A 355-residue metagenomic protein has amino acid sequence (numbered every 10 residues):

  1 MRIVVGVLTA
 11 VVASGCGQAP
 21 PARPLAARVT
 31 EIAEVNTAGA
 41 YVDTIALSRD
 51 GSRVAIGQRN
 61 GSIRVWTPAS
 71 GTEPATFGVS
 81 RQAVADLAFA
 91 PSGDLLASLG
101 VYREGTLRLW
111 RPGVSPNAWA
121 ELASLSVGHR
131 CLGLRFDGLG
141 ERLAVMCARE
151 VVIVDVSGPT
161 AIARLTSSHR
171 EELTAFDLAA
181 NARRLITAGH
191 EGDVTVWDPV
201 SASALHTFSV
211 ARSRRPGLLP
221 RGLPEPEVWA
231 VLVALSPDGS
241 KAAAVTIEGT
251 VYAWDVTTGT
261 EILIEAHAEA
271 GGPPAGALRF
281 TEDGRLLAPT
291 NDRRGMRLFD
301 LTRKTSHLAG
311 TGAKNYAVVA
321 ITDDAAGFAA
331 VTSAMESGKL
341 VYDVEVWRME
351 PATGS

Functional and structural regions predicted by a protein language model:
V4-S14: Bacterial N-terminal signal peptides
C16-S355: WD40-repeat beta-propeller superdomains and closely related acidic/aromatic-rich repeat-like regions
